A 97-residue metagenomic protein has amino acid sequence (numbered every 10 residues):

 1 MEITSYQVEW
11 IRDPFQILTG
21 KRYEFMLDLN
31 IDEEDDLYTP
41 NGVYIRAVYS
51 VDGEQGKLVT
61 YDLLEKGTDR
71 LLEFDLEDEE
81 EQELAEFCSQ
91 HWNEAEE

Functional and structural regions predicted by a protein language model:
M1-I17: Short amphipathic beta-strand and strand-loop transition segments with alternating hydrophobic
I3-S5, T39-R46: Short, mixed-charge, low-aromatic patches
E9-I11, D28-N30, L64: A structural detector for beta-sheet-dominated domains
F15, N30-V43: Short, cysteine-centered beta-strand-loop-beta hairpins and adjacent loop/turn segments enriched in charged/polar
T19-K21, N41-V43, Q55: A short, structural micro-pattern
K21-I31, I45: A short beta-strand signature
R46-E97: Acidic, low-complexity intrinsically disordered segments
